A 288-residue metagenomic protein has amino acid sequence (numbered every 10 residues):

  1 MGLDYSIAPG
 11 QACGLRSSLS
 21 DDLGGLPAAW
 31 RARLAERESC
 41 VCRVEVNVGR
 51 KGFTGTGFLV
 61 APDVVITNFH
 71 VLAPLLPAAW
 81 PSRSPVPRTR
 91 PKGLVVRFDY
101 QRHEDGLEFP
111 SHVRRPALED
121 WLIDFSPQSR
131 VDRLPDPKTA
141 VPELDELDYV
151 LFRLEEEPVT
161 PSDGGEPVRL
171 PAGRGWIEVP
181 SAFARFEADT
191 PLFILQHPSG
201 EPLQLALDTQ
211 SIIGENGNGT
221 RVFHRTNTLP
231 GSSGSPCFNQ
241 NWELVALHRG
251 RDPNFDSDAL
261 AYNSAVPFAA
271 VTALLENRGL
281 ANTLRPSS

Functional and structural regions predicted by a protein language model:
M1-R33: Non-catalytic propeptide/linker segments at domain boundaries
D21-L23, A32-T54, F58-P62, I66-R225 (+3 more regions): Serine endopeptidase catalytic core focused on the charge-relay Asp
V150, E276-S288: PDZ/PDZ-like groove recognition
S235: Conserved G/P- and acidic residue-centered "switch" motifs that form tight phosphate/ATP-binding loops in soluble
E243, G250-P253, N277-L280: Short, well-ordered loop/turn and helix-capping segments at boundaries between secondary-structure elements and domains
N263-A281: Juxtadomain coupling helices with adjacent low-complexity linkers
